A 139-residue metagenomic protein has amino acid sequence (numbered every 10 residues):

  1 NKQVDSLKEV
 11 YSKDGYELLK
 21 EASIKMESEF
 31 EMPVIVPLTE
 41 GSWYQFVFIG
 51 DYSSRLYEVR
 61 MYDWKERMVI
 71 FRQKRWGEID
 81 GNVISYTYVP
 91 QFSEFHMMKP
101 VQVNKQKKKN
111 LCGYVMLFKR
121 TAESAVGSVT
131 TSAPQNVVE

Functional and structural regions predicted by a protein language model:
N1-G15, A133-E139: Predominantly extracellular/luminal regions of secreted and cell-surface proteins, especially disulfide-bonded
V10-M26: Glycine-rich phosphate-binding "P-loop"
S23-C112, R120-E139: Acidic, Ser/Thr/Pro-rich low-complexity intrinsically disordered segments
